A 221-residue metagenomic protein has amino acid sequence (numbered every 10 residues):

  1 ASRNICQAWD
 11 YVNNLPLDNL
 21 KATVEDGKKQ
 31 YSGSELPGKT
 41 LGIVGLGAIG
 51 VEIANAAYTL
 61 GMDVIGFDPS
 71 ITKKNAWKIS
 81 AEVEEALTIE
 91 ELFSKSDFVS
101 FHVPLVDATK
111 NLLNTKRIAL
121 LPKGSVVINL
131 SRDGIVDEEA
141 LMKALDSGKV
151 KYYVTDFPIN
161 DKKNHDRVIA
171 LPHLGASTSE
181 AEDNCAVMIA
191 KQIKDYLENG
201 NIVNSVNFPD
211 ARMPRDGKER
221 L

Functional and structural regions predicted by a protein language model:
A1-D10, N55-M62, V187-N201: Oxidoreductase and adenylate-handling cofactor-binding alpha/beta cores
A1-T40, E198-S205: Phosphate-binding beta-alpha-beta segment of Rossmann-like dinucleotide-binding domains, i.e., the NAD(P)
L46-G47: Glycine-rich Rossmann-fold phosphate-binding loop(s) that bind the pyrophosphate of adenine dinucleotide cofactors
G50-V51: N-terminal Rossmann-fold NAD(P) dinucleotide-binding loop
V64-G66: Short beta-strand "acidic-cap" motif of Rossmann-like dinucleotide-binding folds
P69-K162, S177: Rossmann-like adenosine-cofactor binding region
K123-L221: Rossmann-like dinucleotide-binding domain for NAD(H)/NADP(H)
